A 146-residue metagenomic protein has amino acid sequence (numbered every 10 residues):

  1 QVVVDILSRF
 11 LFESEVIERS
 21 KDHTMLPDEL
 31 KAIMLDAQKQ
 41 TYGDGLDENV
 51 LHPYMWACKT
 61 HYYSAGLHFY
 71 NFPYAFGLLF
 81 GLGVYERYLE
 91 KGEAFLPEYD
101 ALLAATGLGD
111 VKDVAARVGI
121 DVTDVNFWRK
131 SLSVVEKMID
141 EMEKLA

Functional and structural regions predicted by a protein language model:
I6, F10-A146: C-terminal, non-catalytic "cap/extension" segments appended to globular domains
